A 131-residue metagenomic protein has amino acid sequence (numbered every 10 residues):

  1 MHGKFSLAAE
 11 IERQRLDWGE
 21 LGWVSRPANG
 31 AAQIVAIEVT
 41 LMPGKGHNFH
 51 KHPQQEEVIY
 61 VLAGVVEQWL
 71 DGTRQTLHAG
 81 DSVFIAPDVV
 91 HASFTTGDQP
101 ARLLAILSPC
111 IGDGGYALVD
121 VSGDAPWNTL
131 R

Functional and structural regions predicted by a protein language model:
M1-Q33, G115-R131: A short, N-terminal "cap"/entry segment at the start of jelly-roll beta-barrel domains of the cupin/DSBH fold
E20, K45, Q54-Q55, T73 (+2 more regions): A generic "binding-loop/recognition-motif" signal
L21-W23, I37-H52: Conserved short histidine dyad/triad with adjacent acidic residue
E38-V39, F84, Q99-Y116: A short hydrophobic beta-strand segment most commonly corresponding to one strand of the jelly-roll/cupin
F49, Q68-W69, I85, H91-G97: Short beta-strand His + acidic residue motifs that chelate non-heme Fe in jelly-roll/DSBH and cupin folds
Q54-E56, Y60-V66: Glycine- and acidic-residue-biased ligand/ion/polar-headgroup-sensing regions
G72-P87: Short acidic-glycine-tyrosine-enriched beta hairpin
